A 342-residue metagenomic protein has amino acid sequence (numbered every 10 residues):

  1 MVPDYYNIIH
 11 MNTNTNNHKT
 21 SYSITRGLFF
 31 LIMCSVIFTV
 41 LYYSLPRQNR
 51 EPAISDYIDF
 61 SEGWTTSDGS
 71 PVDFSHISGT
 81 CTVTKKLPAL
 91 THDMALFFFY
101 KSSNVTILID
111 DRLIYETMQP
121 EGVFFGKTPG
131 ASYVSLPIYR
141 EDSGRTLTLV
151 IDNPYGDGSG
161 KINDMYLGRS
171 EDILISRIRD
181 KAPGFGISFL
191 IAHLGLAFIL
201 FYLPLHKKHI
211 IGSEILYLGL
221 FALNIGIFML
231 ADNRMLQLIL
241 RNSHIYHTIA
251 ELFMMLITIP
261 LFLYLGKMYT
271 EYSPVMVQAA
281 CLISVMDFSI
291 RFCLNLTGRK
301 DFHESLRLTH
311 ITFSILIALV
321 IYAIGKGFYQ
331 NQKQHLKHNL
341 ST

Functional and structural regions predicted by a protein language model:
P3-I8: Short, positively charged and aromatic/hydrophobic N-terminal segments
H18-L90: Extended carbohydrate-recognition surfaces in non-catalytic/accessory domains of CAZymes and lectin-like proteins
D56, E62-W64, S103-D111, M165: Extended low-complexity, serine/threonine- and proline-enriched intrinsically disordered segments
G79-M94, S135-S143: Extracellular and analogous surface-interaction loops
L87-D110, L147-L149: Aromatic-lined ligand-binding clefts that engage carbohydrates, nucleic acids, or primary amines
V105-T146, I151-N163: Beta-strand-rich ligand-recognition modules
N163-I199: Cytosolic-side membrane-insertion boundary helix
I187-T342: Juxtamembrane segments at transmembrane-helix boundaries in multi-pass signal-transduction membrane proteins
